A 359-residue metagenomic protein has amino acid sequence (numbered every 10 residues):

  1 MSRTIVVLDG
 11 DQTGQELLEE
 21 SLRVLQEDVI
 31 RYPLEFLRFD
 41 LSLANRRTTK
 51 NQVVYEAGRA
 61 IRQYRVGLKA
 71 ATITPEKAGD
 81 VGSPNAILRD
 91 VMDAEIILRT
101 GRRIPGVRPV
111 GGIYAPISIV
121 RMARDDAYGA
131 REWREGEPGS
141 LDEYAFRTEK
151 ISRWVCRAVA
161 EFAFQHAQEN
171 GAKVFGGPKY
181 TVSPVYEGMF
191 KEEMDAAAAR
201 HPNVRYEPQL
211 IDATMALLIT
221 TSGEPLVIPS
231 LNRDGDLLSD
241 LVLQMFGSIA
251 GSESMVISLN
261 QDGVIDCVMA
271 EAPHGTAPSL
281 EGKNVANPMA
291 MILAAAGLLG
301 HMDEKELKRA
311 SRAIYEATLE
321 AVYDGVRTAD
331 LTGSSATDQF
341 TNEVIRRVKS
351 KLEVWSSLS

Functional and structural regions predicted by a protein language model:
M1-I5: Extreme N-terminal starter segment of soluble prokaryotic enzymes
V6-V29, G139-D212: Glycine-rich phosphate/diphosphate-binding loop of Rossmann-like nucleotide-binding domains
D11-G14, R65, V120, A163 (+5 more regions): Buried hydrophobic positions in well-ordered alpha/beta secondary-structure cores of metabolic enzymes
S21, L25, M194, M291-L299 (+1 more regions): Buried hydrophobic packing segments
P33-Y55, L218: N-terminal beta-loop-helix "entrance" segment that forms/cooperates in small-molecule cofactor or anionic ligand
N45, L218-D324: Glycine-rich phosphate/nucleotide-binding loop
R46-A145, R233, L237: N-terminal glycine-rich phosphate/adenylate-binding segment common to multiple enzyme folds
E304-S359: Internal helix-turn-beta structural module
